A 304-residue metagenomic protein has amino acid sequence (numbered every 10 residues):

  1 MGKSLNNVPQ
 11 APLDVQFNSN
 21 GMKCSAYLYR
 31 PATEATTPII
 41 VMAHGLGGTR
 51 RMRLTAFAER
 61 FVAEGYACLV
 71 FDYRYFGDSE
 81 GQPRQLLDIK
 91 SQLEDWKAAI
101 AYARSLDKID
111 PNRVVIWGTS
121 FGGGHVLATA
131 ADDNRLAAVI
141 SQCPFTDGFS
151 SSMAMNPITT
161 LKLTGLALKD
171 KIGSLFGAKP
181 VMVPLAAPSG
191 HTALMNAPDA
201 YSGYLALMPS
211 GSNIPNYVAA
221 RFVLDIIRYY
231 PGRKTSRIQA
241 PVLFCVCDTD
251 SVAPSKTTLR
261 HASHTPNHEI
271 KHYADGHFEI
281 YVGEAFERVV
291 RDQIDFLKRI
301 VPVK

Functional and structural regions predicted by a protein language model:
G2-A35: N-terminal cap/lid segment of alpha/beta-hydrolase-fold proteins
G47-E59, Y73, K256: The serine-hydrolase catalytic nucleophile loop
R50, F76-P111, V115, G283-V289: Catalytic nucleophile-loop/oxyanion-hole region of alpha/beta-hydrolase and closely related hydrolase-like folds
R60-E80: Conserved alpha/beta-hydrolase
L127-L207: Alpha/beta-hydrolase-fold enzymes
I238, F244-V246: Short beta-strand/loop motif that positions the catalytic acidic residue of the alpha/beta-hydrolase fold
S251-T257: Conserved alpha/beta-hydrolase "acid-adjacent" motif
Y273-K304: Catalytic active-site module of serine/aspartate enzymes centered on a nucleophile-bearing elbow/loop
